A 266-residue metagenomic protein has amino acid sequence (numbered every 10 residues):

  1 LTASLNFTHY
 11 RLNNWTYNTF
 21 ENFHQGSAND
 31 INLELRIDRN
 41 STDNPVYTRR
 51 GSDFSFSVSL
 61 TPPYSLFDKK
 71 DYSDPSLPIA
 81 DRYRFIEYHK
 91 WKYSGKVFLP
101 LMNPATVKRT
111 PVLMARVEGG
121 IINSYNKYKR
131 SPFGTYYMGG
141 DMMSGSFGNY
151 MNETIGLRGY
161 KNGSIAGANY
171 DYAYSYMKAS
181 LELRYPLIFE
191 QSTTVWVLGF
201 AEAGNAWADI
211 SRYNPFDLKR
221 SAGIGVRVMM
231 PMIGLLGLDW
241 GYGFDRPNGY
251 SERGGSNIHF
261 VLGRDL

Functional and structural regions predicted by a protein language model:
L1-F23: Transmembrane beta-barrel wall of Gram-negative outer-membrane proteins
L1-T2, D43-V46, M102-A105, I188-Q191 (+1 more regions): Repeated loop/turn-to-beta-strand initiation elements of outer-membrane beta-barrel proteins
T16-L187, G199, W207-D209, F260-D265: C-terminal outer-membrane beta-barrel translocator/porin domains of Gram-negative envelope proteins and their
P104-A105, Y213-P215, P247-E252: Short proline/glycine-enriched turn/loop segments at secondary-structure junctions
V117, I121, M229-L266: Predominantly the C-terminal beta-signal and adjacent terminal strand-loop region of outer-membrane beta-barrel
R158, G204-S221: Outer-membrane beta-barrel transmembrane domain signature
Y174, T193-T194: Hydrophobic alpha-helical transmembrane segments and adjacent short intramembrane/lumenal linkers of inner/organellar
R184, S221-R227: Short glycine-rich, acidic/polar surface loops and turns
